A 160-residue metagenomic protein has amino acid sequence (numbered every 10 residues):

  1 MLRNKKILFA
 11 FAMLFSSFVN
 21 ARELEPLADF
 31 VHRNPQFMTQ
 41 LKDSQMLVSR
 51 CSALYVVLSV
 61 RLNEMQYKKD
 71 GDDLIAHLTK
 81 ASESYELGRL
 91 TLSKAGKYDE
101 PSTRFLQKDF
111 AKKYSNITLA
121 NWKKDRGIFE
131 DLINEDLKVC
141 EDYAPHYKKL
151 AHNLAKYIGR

Functional and structural regions predicted by a protein language model:
R3-A10: Sec-dependent signal peptide recognition, specifically the positively charged N-region followed immediately by
A12-L14: Short stretches within intrinsically disordered, low-complexity N-terminal or propeptide regions
S16-F18: N-terminal signal peptide c-region/cleavage motif recognized by signal peptidases
A21-D29: Cleaved targeting-peptide boundary
E23, S44-C51, I133-D136, Y143: Stable alpha-helical elements in mature extracytoplasmic
D29-Q36: Short, charged/polar, low-complexity loop and linker segments that flank or interrupt alpha-helical bundles
F37-K97: Short N-proximal segments of mature Sec-exported proteins
L78-R160: Compact alpha-helical subdomains of small soluble proteins
